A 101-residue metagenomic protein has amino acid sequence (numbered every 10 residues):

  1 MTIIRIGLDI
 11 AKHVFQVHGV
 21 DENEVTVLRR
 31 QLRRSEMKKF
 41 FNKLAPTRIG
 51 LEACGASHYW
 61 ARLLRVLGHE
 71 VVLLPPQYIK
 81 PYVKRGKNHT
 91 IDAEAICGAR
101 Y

Functional and structural regions predicted by a protein language model:
M1-Y101: Phosphate- and other anionic-substrate recognition elements at nucleic-acid/protein interfaces
